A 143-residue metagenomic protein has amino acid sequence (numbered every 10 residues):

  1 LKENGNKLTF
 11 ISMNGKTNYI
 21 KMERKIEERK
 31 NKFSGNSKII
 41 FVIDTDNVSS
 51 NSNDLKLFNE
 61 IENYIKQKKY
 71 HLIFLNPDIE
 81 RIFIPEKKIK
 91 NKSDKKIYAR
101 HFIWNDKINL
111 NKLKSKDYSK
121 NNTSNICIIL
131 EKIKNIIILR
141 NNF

Functional and structural regions predicted by a protein language model:
K2-S12, I20-F143: C-terminal accessory helical subdomains adjacent to catalytic cores in phosphodiester- and nucleotide-handling enzymes
